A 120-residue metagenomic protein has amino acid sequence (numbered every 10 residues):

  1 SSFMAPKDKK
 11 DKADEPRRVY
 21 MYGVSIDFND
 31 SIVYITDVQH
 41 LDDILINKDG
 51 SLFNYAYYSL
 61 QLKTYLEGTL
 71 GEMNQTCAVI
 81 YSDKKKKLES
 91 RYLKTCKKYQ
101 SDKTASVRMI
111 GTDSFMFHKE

Functional and structural regions predicted by a protein language model:
S1-D11: Bacterial Sec-dependent N-terminal signal peptides
P6, I26-D30, A105-V107: Generic low-polarity alpha-helical segments
K10-A13, K94: Intrinsic disorder/low-complexity detector
A13-Y22, I26-Q75: Short aromatic-glycine-(Arg/Gly/Cys) micro-motifs in beta-strand/loop hairpins
S59, K63, K85, E89-C96: Extracytoplasmic/secreted envelope proteins and their assembly/folding machinery, especially bacterial periplasmic
M73-K87: A short, exposed loop/beta-hairpin motif centered on an aromatic-Gly-Thr core
S90-E120: C-terminal partner/receptor-binding element of secreted or periplasmic proteins
